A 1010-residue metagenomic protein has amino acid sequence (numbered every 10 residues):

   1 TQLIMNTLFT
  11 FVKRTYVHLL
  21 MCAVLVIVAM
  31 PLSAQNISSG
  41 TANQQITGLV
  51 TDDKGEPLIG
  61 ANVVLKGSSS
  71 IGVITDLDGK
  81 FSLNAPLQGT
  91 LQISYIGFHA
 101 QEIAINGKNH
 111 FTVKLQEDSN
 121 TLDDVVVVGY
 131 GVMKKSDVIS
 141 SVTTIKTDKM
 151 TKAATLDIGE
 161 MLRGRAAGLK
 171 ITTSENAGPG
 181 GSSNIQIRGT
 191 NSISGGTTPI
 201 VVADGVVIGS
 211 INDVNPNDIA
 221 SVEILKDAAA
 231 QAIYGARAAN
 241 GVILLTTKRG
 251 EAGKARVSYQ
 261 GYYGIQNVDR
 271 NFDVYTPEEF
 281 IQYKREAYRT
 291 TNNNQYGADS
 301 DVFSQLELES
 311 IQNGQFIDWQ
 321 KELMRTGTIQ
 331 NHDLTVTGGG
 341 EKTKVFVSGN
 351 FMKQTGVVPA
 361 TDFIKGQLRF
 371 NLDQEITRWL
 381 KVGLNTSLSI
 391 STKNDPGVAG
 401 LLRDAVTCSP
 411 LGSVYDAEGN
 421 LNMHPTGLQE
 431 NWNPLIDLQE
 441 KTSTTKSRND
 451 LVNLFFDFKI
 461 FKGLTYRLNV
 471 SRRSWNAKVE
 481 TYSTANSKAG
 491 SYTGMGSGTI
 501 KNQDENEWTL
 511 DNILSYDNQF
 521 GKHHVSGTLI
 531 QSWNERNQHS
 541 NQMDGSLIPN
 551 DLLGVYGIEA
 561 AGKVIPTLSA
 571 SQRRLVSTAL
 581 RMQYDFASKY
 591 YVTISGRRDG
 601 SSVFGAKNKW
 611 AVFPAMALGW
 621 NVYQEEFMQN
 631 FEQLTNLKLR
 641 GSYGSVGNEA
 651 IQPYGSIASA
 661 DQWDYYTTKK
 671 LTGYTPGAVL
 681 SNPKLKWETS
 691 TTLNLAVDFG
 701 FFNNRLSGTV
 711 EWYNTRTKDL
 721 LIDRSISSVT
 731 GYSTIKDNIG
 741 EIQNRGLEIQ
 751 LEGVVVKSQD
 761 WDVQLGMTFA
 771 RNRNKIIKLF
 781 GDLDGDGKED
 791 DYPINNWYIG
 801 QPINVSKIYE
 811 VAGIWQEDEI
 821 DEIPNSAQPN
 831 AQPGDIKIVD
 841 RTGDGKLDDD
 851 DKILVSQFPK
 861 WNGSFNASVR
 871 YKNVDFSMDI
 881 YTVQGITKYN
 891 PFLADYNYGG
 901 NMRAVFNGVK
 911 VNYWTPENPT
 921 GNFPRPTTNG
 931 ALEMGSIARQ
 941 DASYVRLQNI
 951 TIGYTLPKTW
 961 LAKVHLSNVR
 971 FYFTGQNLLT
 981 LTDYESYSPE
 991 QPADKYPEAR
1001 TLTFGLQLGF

Functional and structural regions predicted by a protein language model:
T1-R369, Q374-T377, K381-S389, L451 (+6 more regions): Short, small/polar-rich motifs associated with maturation and membrane association, primarily at protein termini
P57, H99-E102, V207-I208, L421 (+6 more regions): Short, solvent-exposed loop/turn motifs
I93, V201, N518, Y584 (+2 more regions): Short aromatic-centered micro-motifs
M150, T198, Q330, K365 (+7 more regions): Extracellular/periplasmic, surface-exposed regions of secreted and cell-surface proteins
G159-R165, K736-Q743, G785-S806, I853-S864 (+3 more regions): C-terminal extracellular loops and terminal segments of Gram-negative outer membrane beta-barrel proteins
S258-I311, D737, V754-Q857: Conserved small-residue
S601, V883-F971: Extracytoplasmic gating/loop element in the C-terminal half of outer-membrane beta-barrel translocons and assembly
Q857-Y889: Glycine-rich, aromatic-lined ligand/substrate-binding cores of catalytic and carbohydrate-binding domains
